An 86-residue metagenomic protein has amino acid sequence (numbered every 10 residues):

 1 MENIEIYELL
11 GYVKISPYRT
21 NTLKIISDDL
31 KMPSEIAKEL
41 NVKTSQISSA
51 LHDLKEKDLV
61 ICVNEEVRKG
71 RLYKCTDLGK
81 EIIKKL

Functional and structural regions predicted by a protein language model:
M1-T20: Short alpha-helical segments that sit at the start of domains
I15-P17, D28-M32: Short capping segments at the starts of secondary-structure elements
S16, N64-Y73: Short, Lys/Arg-rich nucleic-acid/phosphate-binding segment
P17-I25, E81: Pre-recognition alpha-helix immediately N-terminal to the DNA-recognition helix within helix-turn-helix or winged-helix
K31-E39: Short acidic, hydrophobic short linear motifs in intrinsically disordered regions
D58: Glycine-centered, phosphate/nucleic-acid-interacting loop/turn motifs that mediate DNA/RNA or nucleotide
K74-L86: Conserved segment of winged-helix/HTH DNA-binding domains
